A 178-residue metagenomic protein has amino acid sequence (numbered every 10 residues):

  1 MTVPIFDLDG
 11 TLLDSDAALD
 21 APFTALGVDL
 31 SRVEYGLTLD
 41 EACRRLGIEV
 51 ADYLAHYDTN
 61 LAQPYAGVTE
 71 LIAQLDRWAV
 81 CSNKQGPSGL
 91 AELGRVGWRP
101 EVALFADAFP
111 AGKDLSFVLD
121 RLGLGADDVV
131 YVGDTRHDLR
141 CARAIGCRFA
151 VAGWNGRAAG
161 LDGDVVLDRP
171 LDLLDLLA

Functional and structural regions predicted by a protein language model:
M1-T2, A79, P87-A178: Asp-based, Mg2+/Mn2+-dependent phosphohydrolase catalytic module
T2-E70, Q85-P87: N-terminal helical cap/lid subdomain that shapes the substrate entry/recognition surface in HAD-like hydrolases
L8, S31-R32, Y57-N60, W78 (+3 more regions): Generic anion/oxyanion-binding catalytic loop in active/binding sites
E70-R77: A short, Lys/Arg-enriched amphipathic alpha-helix followed by its capping loop at the start of a domain
